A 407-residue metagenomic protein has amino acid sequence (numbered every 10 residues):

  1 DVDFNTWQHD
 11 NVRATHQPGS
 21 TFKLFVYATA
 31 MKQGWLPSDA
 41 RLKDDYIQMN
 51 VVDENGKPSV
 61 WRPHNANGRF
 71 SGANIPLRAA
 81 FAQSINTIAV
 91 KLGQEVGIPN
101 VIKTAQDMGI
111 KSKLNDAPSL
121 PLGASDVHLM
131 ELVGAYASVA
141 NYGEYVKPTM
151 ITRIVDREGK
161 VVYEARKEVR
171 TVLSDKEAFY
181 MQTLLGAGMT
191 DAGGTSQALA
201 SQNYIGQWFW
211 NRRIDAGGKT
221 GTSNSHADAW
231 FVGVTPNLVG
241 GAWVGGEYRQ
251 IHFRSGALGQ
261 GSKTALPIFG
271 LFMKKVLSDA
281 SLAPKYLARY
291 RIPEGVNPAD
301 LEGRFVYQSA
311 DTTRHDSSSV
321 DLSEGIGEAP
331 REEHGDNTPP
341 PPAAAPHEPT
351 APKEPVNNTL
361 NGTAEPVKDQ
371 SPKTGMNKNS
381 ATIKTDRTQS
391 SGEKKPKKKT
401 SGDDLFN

Functional and structural regions predicted by a protein language model:
D1-H16, S20-L24, P37-A40, P99-A105 (+5 more regions): Periplasmic/cell-envelope proteins involved in peptidoglycan metabolism and beta-lactam response
D1-Q17, F22, L36, A79 (+3 more regions): A penicillin-recognizing enzyme superfamily signal
V2-N5, M31, G109-L114: Proteins synthesized as precursors that undergo proteolytic processing into mature forms
A28: Extracellular glycan-interaction surfaces
L36-V101, Y145, R157-G186: Conserved catalytic neighborhood of penicillin-recognizing serine enzymes
D39-A40, D45, P118-L120, T149-T152: Extracytoplasmic/periplasmic beta-strand context in beta-sandwich domains, especially the cupredoxin/COX2 CuA-binding
N55-N65, V96-G134, M150: Mid-domain, small-residue-enriched loop/turn segments at the edges of structured enzyme/sensor domains
G295-N407: Low-complexity, Gly/Ser/Thr/Pro-rich intrinsically disordered linker/tail segments
